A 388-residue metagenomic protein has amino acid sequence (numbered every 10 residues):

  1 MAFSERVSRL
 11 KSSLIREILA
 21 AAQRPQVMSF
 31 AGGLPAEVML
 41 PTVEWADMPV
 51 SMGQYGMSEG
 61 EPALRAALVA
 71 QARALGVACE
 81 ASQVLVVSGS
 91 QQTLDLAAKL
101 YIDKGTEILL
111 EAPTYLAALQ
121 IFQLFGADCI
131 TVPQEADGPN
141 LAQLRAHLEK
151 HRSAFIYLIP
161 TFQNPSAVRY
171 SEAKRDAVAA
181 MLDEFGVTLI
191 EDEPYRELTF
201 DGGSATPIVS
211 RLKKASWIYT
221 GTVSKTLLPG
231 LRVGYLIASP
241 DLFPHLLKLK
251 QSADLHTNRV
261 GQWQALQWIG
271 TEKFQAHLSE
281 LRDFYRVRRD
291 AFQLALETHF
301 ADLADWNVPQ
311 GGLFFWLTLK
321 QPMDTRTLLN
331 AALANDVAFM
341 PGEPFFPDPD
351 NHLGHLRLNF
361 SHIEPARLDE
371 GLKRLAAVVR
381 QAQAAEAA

Functional and structural regions predicted by a protein language model:
M1-A63, R73, A334-A338, L358: N-terminal "arm"/small-domain region of PLP-dependent enzymes with the aminotransferase-like
S51-F185, R196-A215, Y285, A366 (+1 more regions): Conserved core of the PLP fold type I
S210-D283: Conserved core segment of the aminotransferase class I/II
L266, D283-Q293, D305-T318, L328: Conserved glycine-rich beta-strand-loop-beta hairpin in the small C-terminal domain of fold type I
M323-L328, A366-E370: Short, conserved charged micro-motifs
A334, P349-A388: PLP-dependent enzyme catalytic core of the Aspartate aminotransferase-like
